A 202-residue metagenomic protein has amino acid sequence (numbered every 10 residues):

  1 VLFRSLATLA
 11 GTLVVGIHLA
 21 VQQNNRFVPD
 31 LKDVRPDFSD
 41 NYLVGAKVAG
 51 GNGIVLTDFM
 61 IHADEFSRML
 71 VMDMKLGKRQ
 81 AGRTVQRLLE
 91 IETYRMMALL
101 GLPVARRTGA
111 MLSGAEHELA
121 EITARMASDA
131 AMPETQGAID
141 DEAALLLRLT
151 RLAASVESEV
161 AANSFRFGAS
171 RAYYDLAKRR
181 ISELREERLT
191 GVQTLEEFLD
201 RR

Functional and structural regions predicted by a protein language model:
F3-T150: Extended alpha-helical interaction modules
R148-R202: Membrane-associated alpha-helical segments
